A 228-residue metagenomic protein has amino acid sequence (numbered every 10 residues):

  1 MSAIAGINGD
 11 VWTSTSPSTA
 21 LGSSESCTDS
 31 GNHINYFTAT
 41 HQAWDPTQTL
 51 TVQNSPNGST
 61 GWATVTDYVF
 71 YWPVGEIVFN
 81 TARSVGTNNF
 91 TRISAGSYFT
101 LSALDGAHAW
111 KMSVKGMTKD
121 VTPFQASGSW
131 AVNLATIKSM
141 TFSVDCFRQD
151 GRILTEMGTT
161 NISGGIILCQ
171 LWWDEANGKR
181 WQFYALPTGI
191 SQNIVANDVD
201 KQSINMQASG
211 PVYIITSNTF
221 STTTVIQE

Functional and structural regions predicted by a protein language model:
M1-D67, W72-T87, G96-A103: Extended beta-strand solenoid/passenger and fiber regions
M1-S24, I93-Q149, Q182-N205, I214: Solvent-exposed edge beta-strands and adjacent loop segments that serve as assembly or binding interfaces
A63-V65, F70-W72, F183-P187, I204-A208: Extended beta-sheet lipid-handling architectures
R83-V85, F147-G151, P211-Y213: Acidic glycine-/aspartate-rich tracts in secreted/extracellular proteins
G86-F90, S139, G164-I166: Extracellular Ig-like/FN3 beta-sandwich strand-entry sites
T100-L104, R148-T188: Short, acidic/charged, Gly/Pro-enriched secondary-structure junctions
Q207, P211-E228: Viral virion structural and adsorption modules
